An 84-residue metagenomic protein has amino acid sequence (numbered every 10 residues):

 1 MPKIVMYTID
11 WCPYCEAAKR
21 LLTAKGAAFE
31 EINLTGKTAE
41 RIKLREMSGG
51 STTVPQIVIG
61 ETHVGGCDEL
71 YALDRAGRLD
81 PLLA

Functional and structural regions predicted by a protein language model:
M1-A28: Local sequence-structure signature of Cys/Sec-based thiol-disulfide redox active-site neighborhoods
P13, P55, G65: Conserved coupling/switch loop of ABC ATPases
L34-T52, R78-A84: Thioredoxin-like thiol-disulfide oxidoreductase module
G49-V58, D68: Structural micro-motif
I59-A84: Non-catalytic, surface beta->alpha helical segment in thiol-disulfide oxidoreductase systems
